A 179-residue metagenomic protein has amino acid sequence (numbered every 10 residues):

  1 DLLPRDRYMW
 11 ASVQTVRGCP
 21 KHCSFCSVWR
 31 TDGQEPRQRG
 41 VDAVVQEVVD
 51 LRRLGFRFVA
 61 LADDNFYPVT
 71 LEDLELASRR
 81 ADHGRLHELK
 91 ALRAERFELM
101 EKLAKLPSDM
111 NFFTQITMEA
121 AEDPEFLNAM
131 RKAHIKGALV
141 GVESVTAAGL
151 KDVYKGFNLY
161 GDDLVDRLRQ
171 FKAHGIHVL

Functional and structural regions predicted by a protein language model:
D1-V178: Radical SAM [4Fe-4S] cluster-binding motif and immediate context
